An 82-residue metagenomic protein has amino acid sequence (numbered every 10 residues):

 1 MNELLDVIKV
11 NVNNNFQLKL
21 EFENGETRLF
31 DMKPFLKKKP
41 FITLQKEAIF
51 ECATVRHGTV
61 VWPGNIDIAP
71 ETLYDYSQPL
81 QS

Functional and structural regions predicted by a protein language model:
M1-S82: Motif-centric detector for short Cys/His coordination patterns
